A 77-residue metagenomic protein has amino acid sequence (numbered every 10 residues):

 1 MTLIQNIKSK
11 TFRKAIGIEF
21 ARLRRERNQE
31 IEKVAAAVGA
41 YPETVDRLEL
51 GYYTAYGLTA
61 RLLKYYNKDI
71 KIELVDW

Functional and structural regions predicted by a protein language model:
M1-R27: A short, Lys/Arg-rich alpha-helix, primarily the initiator
F20, I31, Y56-T59: Helix-turn-helix DNA-binding elements, focusing on the entry/boundary residues of the two helices that contact DNA
F20, V34-A35, V45-L48: Conserved hydrophobic/aromatic packing and binding residues within compact polymer-binding modules
R24, A35, L63: The alpha-helix within a helix-turn-helix
R27, V38, Y65-Y66: Core residues of bacterial helix-turn-helix
G39-T54: Recognition helix of helix-turn-helix/homeodomain-like DNA-binding domains that insert into the DNA major groove
Y56-L74: DNA major-groove recognition helix of helix-turn-helix/homeodomain DNA-binding modules
